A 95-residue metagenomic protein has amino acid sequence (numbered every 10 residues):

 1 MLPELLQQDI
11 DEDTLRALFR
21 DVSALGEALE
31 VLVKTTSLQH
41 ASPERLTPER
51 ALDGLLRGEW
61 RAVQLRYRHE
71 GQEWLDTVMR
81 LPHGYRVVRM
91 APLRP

Functional and structural regions predicted by a protein language model:
M1, D13-A17, G84, L93: Peripheral, non-catalytic segments of secretory and membrane proteins
E4-H40: Short Lys/Arg-enriched alpha/beta "domain-start" segment
D11-A17, E44-D53: Charged, amphipathic alpha-helical segments
A24-L25, E59-R61, Y85: Structural alpha-beta junctions
A28-Q39, W60-E73: Short glycine-rich, low-complexity/disordered patches
H40-L46, L75-R80: Short amphipathic beta-strand/extended segments with alternating polar/hydrophobic composition
G54-G58: Soluble sensory domains of the PAS superfamily and closely related sensory modules
Q64-P95: Short, compact, well-ordered microdomains
